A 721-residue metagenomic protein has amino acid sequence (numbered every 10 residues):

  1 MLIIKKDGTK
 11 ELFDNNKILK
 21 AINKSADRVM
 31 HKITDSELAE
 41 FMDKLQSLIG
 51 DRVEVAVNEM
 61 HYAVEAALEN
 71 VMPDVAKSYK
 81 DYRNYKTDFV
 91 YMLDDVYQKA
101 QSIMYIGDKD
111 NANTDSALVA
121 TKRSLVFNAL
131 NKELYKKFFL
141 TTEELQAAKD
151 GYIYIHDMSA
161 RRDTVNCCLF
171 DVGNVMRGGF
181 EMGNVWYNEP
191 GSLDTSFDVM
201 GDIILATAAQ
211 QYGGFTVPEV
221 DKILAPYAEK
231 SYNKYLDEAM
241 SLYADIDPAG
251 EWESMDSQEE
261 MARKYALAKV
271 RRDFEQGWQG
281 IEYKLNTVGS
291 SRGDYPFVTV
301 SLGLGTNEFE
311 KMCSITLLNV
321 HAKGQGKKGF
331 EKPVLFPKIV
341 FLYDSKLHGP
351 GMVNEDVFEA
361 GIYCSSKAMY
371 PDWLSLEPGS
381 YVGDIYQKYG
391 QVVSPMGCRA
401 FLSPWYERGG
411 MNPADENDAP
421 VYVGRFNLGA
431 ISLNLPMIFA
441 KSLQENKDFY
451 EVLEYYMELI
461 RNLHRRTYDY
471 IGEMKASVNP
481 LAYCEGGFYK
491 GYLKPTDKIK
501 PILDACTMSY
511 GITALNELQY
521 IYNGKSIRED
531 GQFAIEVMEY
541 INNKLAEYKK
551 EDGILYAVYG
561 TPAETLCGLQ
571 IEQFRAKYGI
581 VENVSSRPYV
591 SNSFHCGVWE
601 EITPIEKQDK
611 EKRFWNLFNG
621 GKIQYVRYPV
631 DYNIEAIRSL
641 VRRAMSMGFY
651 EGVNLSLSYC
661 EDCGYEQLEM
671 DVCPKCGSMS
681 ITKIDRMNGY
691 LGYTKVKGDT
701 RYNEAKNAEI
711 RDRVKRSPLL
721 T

Functional and structural regions predicted by a protein language model:
M1-I103, V696-D699, K706-R711, R716: Charged, amphipathic alpha-helical regulatory modules used for macromolecular assembly or allosteric control
L12-F13, A505-S509: Short, conserved micro-motifs enriched in small and acidic residues
M72, V90, H464, N516-Q519 (+1 more regions): A structural signal for well-ordered alpha-helices, especially hydrophobic packing surfaces of coiled-coils
V96-D504, K525-R686, G692: Conserved catalytic cores of very large enzyme subunits
K222, M508-I521, E539: Contiguous, well-ordered alpha-helical segments that form the cores/surfaces of helical PPI scaffolds
F274-W278, E282, I521, Y702-E709: Metallocofactor- and cofactor-centric catalytic cores in central/energy metabolism, strongly enriched
D671-T721: Long insertion/accessory domains within large nucleic-acid-processing enzymes
